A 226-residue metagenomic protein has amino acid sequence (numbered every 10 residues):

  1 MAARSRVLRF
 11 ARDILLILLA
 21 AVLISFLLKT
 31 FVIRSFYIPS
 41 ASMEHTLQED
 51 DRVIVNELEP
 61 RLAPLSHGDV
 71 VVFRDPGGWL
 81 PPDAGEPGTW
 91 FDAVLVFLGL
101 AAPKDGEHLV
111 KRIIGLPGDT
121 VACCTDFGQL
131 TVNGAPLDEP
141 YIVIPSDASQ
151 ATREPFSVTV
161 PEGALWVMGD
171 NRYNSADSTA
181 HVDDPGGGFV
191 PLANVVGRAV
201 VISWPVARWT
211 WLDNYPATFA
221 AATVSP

Functional and structural regions predicted by a protein language model:
M1-R12, L27, F31-V32, F36-Y37 (+1 more regions): Soluble "head" domains of membrane/secretory-pathway proteins
